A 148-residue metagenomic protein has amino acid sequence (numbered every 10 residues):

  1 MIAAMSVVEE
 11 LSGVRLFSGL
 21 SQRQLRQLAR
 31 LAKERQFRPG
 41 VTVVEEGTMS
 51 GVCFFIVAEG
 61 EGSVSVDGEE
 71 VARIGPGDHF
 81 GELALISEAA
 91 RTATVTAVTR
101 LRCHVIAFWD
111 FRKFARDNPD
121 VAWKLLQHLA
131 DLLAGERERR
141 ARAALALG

Functional and structural regions predicted by a protein language model:
M1-A4: Short, Lys/Arg-enriched N-terminal segments with co-localized hydrophobic residues within the first ~10-30 amino acids
S6-V7, Q27, D110, V121: Exposed alpha-helical structural elements
V7-V8, S12-D67, I74: Regulatory nucleotide-sensing modules
V43-V44, F114, R137-R139: Short helix-to-loop capping/linker segments positioned immediately adjacent to catalytic or ligand/cofactor-binding
E70-A134: Cyclic-nucleotide recognition modules
E138-G148: Signal-transducing coiled-coil/dimerization helices and immediately adjacent hinge/linker segments that couple sensory
